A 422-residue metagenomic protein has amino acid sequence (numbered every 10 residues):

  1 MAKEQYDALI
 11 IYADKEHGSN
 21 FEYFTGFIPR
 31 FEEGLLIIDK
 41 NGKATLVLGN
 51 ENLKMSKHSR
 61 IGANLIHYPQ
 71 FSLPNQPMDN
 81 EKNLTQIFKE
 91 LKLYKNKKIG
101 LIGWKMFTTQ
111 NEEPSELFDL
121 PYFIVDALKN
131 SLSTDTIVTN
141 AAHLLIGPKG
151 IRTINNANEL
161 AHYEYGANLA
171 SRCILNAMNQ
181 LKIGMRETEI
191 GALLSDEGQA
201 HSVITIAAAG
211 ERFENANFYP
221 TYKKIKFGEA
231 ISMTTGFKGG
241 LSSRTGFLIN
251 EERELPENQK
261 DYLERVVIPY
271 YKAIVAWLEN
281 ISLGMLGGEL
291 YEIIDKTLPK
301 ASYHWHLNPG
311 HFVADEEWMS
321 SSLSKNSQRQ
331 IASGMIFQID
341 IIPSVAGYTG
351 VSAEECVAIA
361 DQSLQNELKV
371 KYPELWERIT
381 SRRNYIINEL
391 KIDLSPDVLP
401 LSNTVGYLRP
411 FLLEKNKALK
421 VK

Functional and structural regions predicted by a protein language model:
M1-K422: Active-site neighborhoods and metal-handling regions in enzymes and metal-associated proteins
